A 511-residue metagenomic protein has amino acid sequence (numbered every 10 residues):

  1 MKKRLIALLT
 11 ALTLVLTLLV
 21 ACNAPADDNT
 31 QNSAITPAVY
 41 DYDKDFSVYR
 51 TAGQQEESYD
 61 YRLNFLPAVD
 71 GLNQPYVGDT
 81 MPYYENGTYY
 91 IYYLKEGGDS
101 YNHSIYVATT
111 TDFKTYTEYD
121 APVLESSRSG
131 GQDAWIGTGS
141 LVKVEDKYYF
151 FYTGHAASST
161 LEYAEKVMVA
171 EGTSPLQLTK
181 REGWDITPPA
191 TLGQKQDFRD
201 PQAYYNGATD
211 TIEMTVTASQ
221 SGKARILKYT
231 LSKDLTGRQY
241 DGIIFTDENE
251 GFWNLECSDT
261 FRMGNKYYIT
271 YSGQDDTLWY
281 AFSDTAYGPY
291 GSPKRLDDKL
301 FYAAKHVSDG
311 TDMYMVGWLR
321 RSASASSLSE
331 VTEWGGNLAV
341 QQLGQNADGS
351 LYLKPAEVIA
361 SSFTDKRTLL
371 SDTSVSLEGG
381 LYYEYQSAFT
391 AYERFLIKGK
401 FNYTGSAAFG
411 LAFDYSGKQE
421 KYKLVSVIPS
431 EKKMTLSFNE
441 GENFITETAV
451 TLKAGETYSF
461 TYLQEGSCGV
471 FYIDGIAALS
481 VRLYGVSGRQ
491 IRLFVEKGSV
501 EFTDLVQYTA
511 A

Functional and structural regions predicted by a protein language model:
R4-N23: Sec-dependent N-terminal signal peptides of Gram-positive bacterial secreted proteins and lipoproteins
C22, D27-A511: Carbohydrate-active catalytic/glycan-binding domains of CAZyme proteins, especially the secreted or lumenal ectodomains
